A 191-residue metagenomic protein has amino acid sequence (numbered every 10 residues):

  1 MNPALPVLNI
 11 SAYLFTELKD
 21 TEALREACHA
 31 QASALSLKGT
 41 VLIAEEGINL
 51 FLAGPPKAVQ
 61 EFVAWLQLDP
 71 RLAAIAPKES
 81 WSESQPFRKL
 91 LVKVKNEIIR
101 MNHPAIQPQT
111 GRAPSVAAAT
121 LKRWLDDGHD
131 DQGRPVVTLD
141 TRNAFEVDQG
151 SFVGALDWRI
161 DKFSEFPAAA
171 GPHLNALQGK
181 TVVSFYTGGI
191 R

Functional and structural regions predicted by a protein language model:
M1-R191: Cytosolic catalytic domains that perform sulfur/thiol-centered chemistry
